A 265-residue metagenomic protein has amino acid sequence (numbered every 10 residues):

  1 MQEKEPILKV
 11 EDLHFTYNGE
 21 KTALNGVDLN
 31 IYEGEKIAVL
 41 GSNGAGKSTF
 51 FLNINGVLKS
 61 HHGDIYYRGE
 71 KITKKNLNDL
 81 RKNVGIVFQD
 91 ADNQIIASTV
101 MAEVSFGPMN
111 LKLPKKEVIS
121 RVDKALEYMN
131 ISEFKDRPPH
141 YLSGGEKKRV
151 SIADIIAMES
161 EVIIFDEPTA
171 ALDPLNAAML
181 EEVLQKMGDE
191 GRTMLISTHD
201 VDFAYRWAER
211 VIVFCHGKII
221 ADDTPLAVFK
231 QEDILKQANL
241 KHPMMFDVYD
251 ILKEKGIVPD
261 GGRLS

Functional and structural regions predicted by a protein language model:
L40-S42: The feature captures the beta-strand-to-loop junction immediately N-terminal to the Walker
N55: Helix-to-loop junction immediately C-terminal to a conserved catalytic motif
G63-K71, L80: Conserved ABC transporter NBD signature motif
K116-F134: Conserved ABC ATPase "signature" region
P138-L142, E146: Conserved ABC ATPase signature
I163-D166: Catalytic Walker B motif of ABC-type/P-loop ATPase nucleotide-binding domains
H216-G217: Conserved ABC ATPase "signature" C-loop
